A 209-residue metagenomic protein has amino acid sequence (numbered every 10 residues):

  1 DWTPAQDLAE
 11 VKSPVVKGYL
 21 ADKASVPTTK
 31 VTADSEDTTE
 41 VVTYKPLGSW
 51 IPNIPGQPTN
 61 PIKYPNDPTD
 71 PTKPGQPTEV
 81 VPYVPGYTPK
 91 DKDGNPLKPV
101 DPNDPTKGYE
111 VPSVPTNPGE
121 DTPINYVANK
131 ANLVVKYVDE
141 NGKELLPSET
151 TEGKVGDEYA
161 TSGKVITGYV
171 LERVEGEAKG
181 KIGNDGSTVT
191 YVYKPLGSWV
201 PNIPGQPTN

Functional and structural regions predicted by a protein language model:
D1-N209: Extracellular modular ligand-binding repeats in secreted and cell-surface proteins
